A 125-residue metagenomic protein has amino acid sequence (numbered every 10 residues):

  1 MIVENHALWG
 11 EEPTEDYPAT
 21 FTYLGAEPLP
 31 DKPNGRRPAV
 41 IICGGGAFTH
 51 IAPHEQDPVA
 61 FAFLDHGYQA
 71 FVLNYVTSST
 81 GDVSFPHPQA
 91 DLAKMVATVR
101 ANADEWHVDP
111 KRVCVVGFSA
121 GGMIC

Functional and structural regions predicted by a protein language model:
M1-G35: N-terminal cap/lid segment of alpha/beta-hydrolase-fold proteins
R36-G45: Short beta-strand element of the alpha/beta-hydrolase
R37-P38, H66-Y68, P110-R112: Loop/turn elements at helix/coil->beta-strand transitions in domains of secreted/extracellular proteins
A47-E55, V72-H87: Cap/lid segment of the alpha/beta-hydrolase catalytic domain
P53-F71: Short amphipathic alpha-helix adjacent to the substrate-entry channel of hydrolases
F61, A93, A97-R100: Core alpha-helical elements of the protein kinase catalytic domain, predominantly the helix directly N-terminal
P86, A97-S119: Gly/Ser-rich "nucleophile elbow"/oxyanion-hole loop immediately N-terminal to the catalytic nucleophile in hydrolases
I124-C125: Hydrolases whose catalytic domains are alpha/beta-hydrolase-1, hotdog thioesterase, or metallo-beta-lactamase-like
